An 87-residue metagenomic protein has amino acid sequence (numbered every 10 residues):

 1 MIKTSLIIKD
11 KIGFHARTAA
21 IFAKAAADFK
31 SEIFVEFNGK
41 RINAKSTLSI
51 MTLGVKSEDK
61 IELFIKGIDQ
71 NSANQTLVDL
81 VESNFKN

Functional and structural regions predicted by a protein language model:
M1-D10: Short amphipathic
F14-D28, I42-K56: Amphipathic alpha-helical interaction surfaces in cytosolic regulatory modules
A25-D28, E32, L80: Solvent-exposed, charged/polar functional surfaces in cytosolic regulatory/catalytic domains
T52-N87: C-terminal structural segments of small proteins and small subunits
